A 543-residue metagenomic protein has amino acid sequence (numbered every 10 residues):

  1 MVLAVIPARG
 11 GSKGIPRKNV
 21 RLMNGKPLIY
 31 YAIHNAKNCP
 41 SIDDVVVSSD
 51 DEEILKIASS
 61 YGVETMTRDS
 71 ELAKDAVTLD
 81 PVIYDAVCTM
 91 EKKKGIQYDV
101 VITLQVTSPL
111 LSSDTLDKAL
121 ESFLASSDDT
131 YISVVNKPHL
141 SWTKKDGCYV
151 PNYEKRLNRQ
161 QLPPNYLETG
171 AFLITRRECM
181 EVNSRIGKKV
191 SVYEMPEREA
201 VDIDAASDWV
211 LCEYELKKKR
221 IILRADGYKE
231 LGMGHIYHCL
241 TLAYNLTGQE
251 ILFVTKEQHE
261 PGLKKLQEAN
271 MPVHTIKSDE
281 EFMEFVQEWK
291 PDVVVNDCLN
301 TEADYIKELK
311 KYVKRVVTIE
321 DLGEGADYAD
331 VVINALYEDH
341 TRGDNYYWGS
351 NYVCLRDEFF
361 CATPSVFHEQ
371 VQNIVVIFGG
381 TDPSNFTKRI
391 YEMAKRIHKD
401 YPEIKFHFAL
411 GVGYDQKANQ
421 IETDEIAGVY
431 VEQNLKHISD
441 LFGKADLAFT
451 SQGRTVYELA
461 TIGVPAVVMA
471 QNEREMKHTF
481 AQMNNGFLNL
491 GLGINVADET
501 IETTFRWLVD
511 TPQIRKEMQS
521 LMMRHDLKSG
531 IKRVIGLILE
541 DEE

Functional and structural regions predicted by a protein language model:
E52-I102, L110-K118, K277-W289, N300-T301 (+1 more regions): Short phosphate-binding loop-to-helix
P81, D85-A86, S108-P196: Conserved core of the sugar-phosphate nucleotidyltransferase
I83, Y228-E230, H238, Y244-N245 (+2 more regions): Active-site and donor-binding regions of nucleotide-sugar-utilizing enzymes
I186-D204, D208-L211, Y328-N385, Q416: A nucleotide-sugar donor-handling region in carbohydrate enzymes
A205, L527-E543: C-terminal alpha-helical cap of glycosyltransferases
H259, Q372-A445: Donor-nucleotide binding loops and adjacent catalytic segments primarily of GT-B fold Leloir glycosyltransferases
G443-R454, V464: Acidic donor-binding loop of glycosyltransferase active sites
W507, Q513-K528: A short, well-ordered alpha-helix in the C-terminal region of glycosyltransferases
